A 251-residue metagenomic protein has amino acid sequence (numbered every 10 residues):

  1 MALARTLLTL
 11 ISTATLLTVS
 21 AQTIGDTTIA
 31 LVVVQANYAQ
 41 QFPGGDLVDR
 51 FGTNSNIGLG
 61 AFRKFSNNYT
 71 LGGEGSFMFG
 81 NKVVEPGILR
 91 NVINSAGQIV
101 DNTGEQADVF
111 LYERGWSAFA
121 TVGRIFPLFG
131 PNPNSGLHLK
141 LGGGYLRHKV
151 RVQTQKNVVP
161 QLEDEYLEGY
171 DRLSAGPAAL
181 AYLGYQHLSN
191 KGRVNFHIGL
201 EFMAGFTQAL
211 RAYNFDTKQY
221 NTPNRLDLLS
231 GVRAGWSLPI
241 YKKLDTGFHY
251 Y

Functional and structural regions predicted by a protein language model:
A21-T70, M78, G235, P239 (+1 more regions): Short glycine/proline- and aromatic-enriched beta-strand/turn motifs that initiate or cap beta-hairpins
Q22-A30, N67-N68, L128-G136, L188-F196 (+1 more regions): Short loop/turn motifs that connect adjacent beta-strands in outer-membrane beta-barrel proteins
A30, T53-I57, Y112-A118, S135 (+3 more regions): Residues that define the transmembrane beta-barrel architecture of outer-membrane proteins
V33-Q35, T70-G72, H138-K140, N195-G199 (+2 more regions): Residue-level detector of the transmembrane beta-barrel scaffold of outer-membrane proteins
A36, L59-R63, G75, A118-R124 (+4 more regions): Residues on the lipid-exposed face of transmembrane beta-strands in outer-membrane beta-barrel proteins
Q41-P43, M78-K82, I125-P127, G144-V150 (+3 more regions): Structural signature of outer-membrane beta-barrel domains
G45-R50, K82-G115, H148-G176, T207-G231: Extracellular/periplasm-exposed beta-strand and loop segments of Gram-negative cell-envelope proteins, dominated by
A181, H187-Y251: Predominantly the C-terminal beta-signal and adjacent terminal strand-loop region of outer-membrane beta-barrel
